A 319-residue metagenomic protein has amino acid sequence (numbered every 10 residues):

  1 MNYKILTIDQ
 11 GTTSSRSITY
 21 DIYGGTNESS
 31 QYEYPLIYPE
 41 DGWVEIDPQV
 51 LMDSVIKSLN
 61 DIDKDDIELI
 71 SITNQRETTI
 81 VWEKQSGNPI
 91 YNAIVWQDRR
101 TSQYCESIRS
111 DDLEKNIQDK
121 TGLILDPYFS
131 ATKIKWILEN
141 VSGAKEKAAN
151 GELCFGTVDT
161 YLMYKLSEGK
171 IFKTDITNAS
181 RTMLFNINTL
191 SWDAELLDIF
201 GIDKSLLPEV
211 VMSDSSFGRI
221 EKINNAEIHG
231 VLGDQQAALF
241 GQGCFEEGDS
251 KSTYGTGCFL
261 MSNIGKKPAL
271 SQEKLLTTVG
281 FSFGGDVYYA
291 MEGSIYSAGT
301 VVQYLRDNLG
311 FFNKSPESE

Functional and structural regions predicted by a protein language model:
M1-Y91, Q103, D119, D214 (+1 more regions): N-terminal glycine/serine-rich phosphate-binding loop of ATP-dependent small-molecule kinases, especially carbohydrate
I5-I8, S102, R109-I124, F129-F172 (+3 more regions): Active-site core segments that coordinate phosphate-bearing ligands/cofactors across diverse enzyme families
Q10, Q31, Q75, Q97 (+2 more regions): Glutamine-centric residue-chemistry signal
G24, D47, I70, D98 (+3 more regions): Residue-level signal for inorganic ion chemistry
P39-G42, Y91-I94, S282-M291: Short beta-alpha connecting loops at secondary-structure transitions that line or flank enzyme active sites
K64-W96, I124-S130, M163-N186, V211-M212 (+1 more regions): Short beta-strand-loop/turn "lid" adjacent to the catalytic site in phosphate-handling enzymes
L197-S215: A conserved helix-loop-beta module that forms one wall/lid of the active-site cleft in ATP-utilizing catalytic domains
